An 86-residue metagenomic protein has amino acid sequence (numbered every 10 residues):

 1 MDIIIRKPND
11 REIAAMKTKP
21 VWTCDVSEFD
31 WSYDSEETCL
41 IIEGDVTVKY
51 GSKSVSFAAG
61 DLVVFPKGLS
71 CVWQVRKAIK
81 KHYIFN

Functional and structural regions predicted by a protein language model:
M1-P8, E12-I13, A59: Cytosolic regulatory regions built on CNB/CRP/Popeye-like sensor folds
I3, A14-P20, K80-N86: Double-stranded beta-helix
R6-P8, M16-D34, P66-K67: Conserved short histidine dyad/triad with adjacent acidic residue
D25, K49-K53, R76, N86: Short strand-coil-strand connectors
D34-V48: Short, conserved beta-strand element in jelly-roll/cupin
G51-K67: Short acidic-glycine-tyrosine-enriched beta hairpin
K67-N86: Ligand-binding loop in jelly-roll beta-barrel domains
